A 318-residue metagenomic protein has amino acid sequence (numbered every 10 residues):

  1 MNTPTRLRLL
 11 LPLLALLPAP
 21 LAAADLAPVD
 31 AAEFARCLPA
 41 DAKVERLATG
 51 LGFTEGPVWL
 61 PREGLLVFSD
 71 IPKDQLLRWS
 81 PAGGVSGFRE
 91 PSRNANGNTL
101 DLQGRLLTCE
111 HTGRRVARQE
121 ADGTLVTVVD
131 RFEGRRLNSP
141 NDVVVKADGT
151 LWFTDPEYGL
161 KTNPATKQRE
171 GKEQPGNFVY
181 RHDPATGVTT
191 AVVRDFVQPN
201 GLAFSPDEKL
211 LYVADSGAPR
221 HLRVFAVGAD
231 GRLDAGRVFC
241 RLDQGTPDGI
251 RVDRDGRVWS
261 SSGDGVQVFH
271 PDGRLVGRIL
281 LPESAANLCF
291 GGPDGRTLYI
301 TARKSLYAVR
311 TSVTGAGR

Functional and structural regions predicted by a protein language model:
A24-E45, K73, G317-R318: Blade/loop signatures of beta-propeller domains
D41, T49-L65, P91-E110, R115 (+6 more regions): Beta-rich, blade/repeat-based domains predominating in secreted/periplasmic proteins but also intracellular
V44-A48, G84-R89, V126-E133, V188-V193 (+2 more regions): A short beta-strand motif characteristic of beta-propeller blades
I71, H111, P156-Y158, S216-G217 (+4 more regions): Short loop/turn segments immediately following the C-termini of beta-strands
Q75-L77, R115-A117, F178-Y180, H221-R223 (+2 more regions): A short loop-to-beta-strand structural motif that recurs across blades of beta-propeller domains
F153-Q174, T311: Short, conserved, GDST-rich strand-edge loop motifs in beta-rich repeat architectures
V224-R232, T311-R318: Short loop/turn segments immediately following beta-strands, especially the blade-tip and inter-blade linker loops
N287-R318: Blade-level signature of beta-propeller repeat domains, shared across WD40, Kelch, NHL, RCC1 and BNR/Asp-box propellers
